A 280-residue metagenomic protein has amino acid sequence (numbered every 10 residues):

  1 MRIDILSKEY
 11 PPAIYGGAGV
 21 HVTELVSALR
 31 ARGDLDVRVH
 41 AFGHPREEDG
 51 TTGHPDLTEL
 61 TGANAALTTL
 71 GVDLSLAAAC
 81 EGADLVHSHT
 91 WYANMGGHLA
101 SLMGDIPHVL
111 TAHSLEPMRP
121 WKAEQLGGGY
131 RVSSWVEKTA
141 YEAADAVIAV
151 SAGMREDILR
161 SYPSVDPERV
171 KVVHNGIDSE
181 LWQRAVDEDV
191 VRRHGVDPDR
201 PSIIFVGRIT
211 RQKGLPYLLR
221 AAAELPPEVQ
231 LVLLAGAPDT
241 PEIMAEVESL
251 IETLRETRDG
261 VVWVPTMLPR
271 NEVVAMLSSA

Functional and structural regions predicted by a protein language model:
M1-E47: N-terminal subdomain of nucleotide-sugar transferases
V20, P201-E224, A245: A conserved mid-protein helix/loop that constitutes part of the nucleotide-sugar donor-binding site
S88-A93, A112: Short His-centered aromatic/hydrophobic patch
P107, P117-T139, E156: Nucleotide-sugar donor phosphate/pyrophosphate-binding loop at the beta->alpha transition of glycosyltransferases
G153, G176: Carbohydrate-associated surface elements
Q183-V196, V247: A short helix/loop element that forms part of the nucleotide-sugar donor recognition site in Leloir-type
R200, A235, M244-N271: Nucleotide-activated donor-binding/catalytic signature segment of Leloir-type glycosyltransferases, i.e., the conserved
V274-A280: Short alpha-helical donor nucleotide-sugar binding micro-motif in glycosyltransferases
